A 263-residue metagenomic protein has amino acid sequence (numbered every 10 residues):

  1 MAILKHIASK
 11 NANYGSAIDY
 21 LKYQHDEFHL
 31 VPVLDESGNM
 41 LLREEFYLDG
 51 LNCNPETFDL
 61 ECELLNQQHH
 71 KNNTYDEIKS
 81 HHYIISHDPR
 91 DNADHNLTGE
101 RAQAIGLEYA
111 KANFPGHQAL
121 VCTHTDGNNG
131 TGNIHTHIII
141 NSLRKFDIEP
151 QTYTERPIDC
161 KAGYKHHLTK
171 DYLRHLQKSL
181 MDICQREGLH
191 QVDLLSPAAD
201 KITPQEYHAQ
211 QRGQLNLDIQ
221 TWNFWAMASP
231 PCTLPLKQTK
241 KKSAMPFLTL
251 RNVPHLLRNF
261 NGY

Functional and structural regions predicted by a protein language model:
M1-Y263: N-terminal nicking endonuclease/strand-transfer module with a His-rich metal-binding environment and a catalytic Tyr
